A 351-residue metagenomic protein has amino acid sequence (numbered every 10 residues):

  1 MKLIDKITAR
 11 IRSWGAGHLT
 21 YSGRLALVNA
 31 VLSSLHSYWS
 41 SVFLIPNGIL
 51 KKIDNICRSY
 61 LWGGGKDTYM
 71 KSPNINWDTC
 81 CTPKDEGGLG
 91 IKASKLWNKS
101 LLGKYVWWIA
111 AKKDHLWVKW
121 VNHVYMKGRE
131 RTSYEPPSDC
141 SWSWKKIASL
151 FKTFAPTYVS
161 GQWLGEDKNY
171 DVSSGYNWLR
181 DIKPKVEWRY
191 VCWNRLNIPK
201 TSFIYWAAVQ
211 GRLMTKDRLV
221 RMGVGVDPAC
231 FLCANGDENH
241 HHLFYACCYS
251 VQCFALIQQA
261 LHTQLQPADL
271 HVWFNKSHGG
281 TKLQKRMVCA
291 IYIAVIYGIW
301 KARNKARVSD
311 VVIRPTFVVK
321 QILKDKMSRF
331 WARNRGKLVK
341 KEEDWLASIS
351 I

Functional and structural regions predicted by a protein language model:
M1-I351: A helix-boundary/hinge signal
